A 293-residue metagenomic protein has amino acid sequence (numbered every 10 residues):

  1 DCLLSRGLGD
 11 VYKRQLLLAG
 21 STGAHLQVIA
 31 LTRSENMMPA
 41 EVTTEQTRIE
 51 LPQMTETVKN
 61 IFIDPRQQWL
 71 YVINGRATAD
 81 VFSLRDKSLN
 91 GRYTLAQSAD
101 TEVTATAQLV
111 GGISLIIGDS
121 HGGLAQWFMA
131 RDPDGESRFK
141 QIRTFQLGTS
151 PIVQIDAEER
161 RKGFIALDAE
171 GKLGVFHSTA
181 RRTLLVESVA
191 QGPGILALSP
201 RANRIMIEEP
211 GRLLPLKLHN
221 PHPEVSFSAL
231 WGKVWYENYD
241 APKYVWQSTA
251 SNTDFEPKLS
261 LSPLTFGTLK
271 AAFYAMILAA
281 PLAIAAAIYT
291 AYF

Functional and structural regions predicted by a protein language model:
D1-Y12: Single conserved hydrophobic/aromatic residue that forms the stacking wall/gate of nucleotide- or nucleobase-binding
R6, E56-F62, T101-A107, S150-D156 (+1 more regions): Canonical WD40 repeat/beta-propeller blade segments in eukaryotic WD-repeat proteins
K13-S21, F62, Q68-I73, I113-G118 (+2 more regions): Short beta-strand elements that form the blades of beta-propeller/WD-repeat-like and other beta-sheet-rich scaffold
T22-L26, Q68, R76-A79, H121-L124 (+3 more regions): Loop/turn residues immediately N-terminal
I29-P39, S83-L89, F128-E136, T179-R181 (+1 more regions): Short loop/turn segments immediately following beta-strands, especially the blade-tip and inter-blade linker loops
E45-P52, N90-Q97, K140-Q146, R182-S188: A short beta-strand motif characteristic of beta-propeller blades
A197-F227: Blade-level signature of beta-propeller repeat domains, shared across WD40, Kelch, NHL, RCC1 and BNR/Asp-box propellers
A275-F293: Transmembrane-helix boundary motif in ABC transporter permease subunits
